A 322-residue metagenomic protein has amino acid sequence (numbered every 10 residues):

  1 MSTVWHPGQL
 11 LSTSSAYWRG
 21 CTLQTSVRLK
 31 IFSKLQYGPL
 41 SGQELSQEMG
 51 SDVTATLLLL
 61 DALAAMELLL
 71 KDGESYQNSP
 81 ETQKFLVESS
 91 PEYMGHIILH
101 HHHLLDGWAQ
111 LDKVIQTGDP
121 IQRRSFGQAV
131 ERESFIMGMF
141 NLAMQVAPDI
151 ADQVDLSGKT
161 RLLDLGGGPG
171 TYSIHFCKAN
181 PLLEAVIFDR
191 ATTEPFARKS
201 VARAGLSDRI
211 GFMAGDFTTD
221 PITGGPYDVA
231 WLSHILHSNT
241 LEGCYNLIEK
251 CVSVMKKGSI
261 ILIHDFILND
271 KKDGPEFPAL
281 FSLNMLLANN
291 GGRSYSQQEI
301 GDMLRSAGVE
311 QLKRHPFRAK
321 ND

Functional and structural regions predicted by a protein language model:
M1-K71, L156, L165-D322: Alpha-helical subdomain
P7-R28, S33-P39, E48, T54-T160: Conserved Class I S-adenosyl-L-methionine-dependent methyltransferase catalytic core
